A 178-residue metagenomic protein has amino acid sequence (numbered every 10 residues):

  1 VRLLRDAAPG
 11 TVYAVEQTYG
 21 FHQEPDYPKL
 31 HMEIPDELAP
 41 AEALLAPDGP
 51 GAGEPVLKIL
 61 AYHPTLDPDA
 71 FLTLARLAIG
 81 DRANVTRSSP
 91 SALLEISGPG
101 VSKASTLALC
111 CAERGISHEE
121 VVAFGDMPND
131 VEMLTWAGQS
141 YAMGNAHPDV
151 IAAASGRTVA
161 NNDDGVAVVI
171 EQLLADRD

Functional and structural regions predicted by a protein language model:
V1-F124, P128: Conserved acidic, metal-coordinating active-site core of Asp-based, Mg2+-dependent phosphoryl-transfer enzymes
E95-D178: Mg2+-dependent phosphoryl-transfer enzymes with acidic/Ser/Thr/Gly-rich catalytic loops
